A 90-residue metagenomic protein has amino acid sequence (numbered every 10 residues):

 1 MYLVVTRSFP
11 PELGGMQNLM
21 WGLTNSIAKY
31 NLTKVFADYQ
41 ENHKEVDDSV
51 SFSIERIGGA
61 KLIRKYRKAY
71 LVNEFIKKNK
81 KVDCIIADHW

Functional and structural regions predicted by a protein language model:
M1, D83-C84: Structural motif
V4-L13, M20-K65: N-terminal strand-loop element at the rim of the active site of nucleotide-sugar-dependent glycosyltransferases
Y30, K81-V82: A general structural motif
Y70-K81: Short, well-structured alpha-helical segments in soluble
A87-W90: Short His-centered aromatic/hydrophobic patch
